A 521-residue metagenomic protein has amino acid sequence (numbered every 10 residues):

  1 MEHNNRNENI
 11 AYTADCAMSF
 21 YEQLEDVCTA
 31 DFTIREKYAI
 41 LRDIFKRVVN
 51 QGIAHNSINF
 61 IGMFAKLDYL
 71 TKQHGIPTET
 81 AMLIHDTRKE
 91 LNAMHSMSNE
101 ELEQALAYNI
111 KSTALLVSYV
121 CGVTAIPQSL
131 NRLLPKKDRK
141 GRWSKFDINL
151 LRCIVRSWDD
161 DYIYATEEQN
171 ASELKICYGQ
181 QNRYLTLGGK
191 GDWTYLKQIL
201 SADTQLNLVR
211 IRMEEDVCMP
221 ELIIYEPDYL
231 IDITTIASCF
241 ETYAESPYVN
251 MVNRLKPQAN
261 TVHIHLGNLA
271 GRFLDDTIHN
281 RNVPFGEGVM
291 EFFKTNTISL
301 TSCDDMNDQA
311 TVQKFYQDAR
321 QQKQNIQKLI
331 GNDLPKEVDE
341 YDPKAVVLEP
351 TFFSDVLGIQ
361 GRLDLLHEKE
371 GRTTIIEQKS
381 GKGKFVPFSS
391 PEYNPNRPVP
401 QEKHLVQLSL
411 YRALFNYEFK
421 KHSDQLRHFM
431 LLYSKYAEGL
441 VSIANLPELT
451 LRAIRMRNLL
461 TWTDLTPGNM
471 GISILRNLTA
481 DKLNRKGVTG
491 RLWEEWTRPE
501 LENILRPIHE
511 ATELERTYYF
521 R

Functional and structural regions predicted by a protein language model:
M1-Q128: Amphipathic alpha-helical interface elements
A39-D43, L269, V406-L414: Short amphipathic alpha-helical face segments that pack within enzyme cores and frequently flank/anchor catalytic
F60-L102, L106, T113, L432-F520: N-terminal intrinsically disordered, low-complexity, charge/repeat-rich segments that act as generic
A107-N131, Q205-P227: Short, structured interface segments
V117-E173, N477-R521: Accessory interdomain/linker segments of ATP-dependent helicases and helicase-like nucleic-acid enzymes that mediate
W143, L151, W158, A171-C303: Charged, glycine-rich intrinsically disordered N-terminal tails and low-complexity linkers that flank
E168-S201, Y341-N458: Mg2+/Mn2+-dependent nuclease catalytic core
F273-L348, I508, T517, R521: A non-catalytic, helix-rich entry segment at domain boundaries
